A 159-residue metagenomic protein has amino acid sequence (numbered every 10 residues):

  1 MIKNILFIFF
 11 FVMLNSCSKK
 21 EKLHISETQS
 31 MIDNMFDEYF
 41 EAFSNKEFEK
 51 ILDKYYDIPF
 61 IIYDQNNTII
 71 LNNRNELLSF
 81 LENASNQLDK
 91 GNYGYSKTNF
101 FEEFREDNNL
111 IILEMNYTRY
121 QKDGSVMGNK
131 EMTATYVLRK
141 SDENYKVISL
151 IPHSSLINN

Functional and structural regions predicted by a protein language model:
N4-M13: Sec-dependent N-terminal signal peptides
C17-K54, Y63: Short, low-complexity N-terminal intrinsically disordered segments enriched in polar/charged residues
E21-L23, G124-G128, I157-N159: A short acidic/glycine-rich loop-to-helix N-cap element
Y39, I51-L52, P59, L77 (+2 more regions): Hydrophobic pocket/interface hotspot
Y55-Y56, N66, M115-R119, I151: A mature extracytoplasmic/lumenal domain signature
F60-N72: A short gly/proline-enriched turn/hairpin at secondary-structure junctions
L78-D123: Surface-exposed, charged secondary-structure patches
N129-N159: Short beta-strand edge/turn micro-motifs at domain boundaries
